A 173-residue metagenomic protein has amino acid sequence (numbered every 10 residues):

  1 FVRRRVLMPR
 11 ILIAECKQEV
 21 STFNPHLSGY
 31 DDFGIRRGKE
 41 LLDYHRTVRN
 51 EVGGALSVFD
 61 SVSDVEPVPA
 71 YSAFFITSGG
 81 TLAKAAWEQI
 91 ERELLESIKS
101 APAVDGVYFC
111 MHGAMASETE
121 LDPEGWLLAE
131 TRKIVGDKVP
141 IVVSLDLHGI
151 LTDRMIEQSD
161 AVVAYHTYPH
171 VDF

Functional and structural regions predicted by a protein language model:
F1-L7: Short, Lys/Arg-enriched N-terminal segments with co-localized hydrophobic residues within the first ~10-30 amino acids
M8-V62: N-terminal amphipathic/basic leader segments beginning at the initiator methionine
R10, D64-E66, P140: Residues at the starts of beta-strands that form the adenosine-phosphate
L12, K17-E19, G79, K84-E91 (+1 more regions): Active-site histidine-anchored catalytic micro-motif
N24-L27, E66-P69, E157-S159: Short, compositionally biased low-complexity segments
I35-K39, A70-G79, C110-H112: Gly-rich Lys/Arg/Thr-decorated short loops/hinges at beta-loop-alpha junctions or inter-strand turns that position
L56-I98: Low-complexity, highly charged intrinsically disordered N-terminal segments that act as targeting/localization
